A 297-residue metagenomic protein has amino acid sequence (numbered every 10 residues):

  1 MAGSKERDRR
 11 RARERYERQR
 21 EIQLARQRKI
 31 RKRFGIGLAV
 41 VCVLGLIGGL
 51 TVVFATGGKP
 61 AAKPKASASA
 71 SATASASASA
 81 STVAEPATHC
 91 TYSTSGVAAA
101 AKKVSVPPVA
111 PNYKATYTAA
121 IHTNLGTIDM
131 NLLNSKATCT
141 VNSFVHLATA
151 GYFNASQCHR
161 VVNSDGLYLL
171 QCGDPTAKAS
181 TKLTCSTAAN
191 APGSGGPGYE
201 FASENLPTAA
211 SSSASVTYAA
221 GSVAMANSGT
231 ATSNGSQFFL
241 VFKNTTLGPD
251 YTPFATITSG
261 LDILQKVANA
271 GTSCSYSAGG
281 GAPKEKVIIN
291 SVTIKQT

Functional and structural regions predicted by a protein language model:
A2-T297: Cyclophilin-like peptidyl-prolyl cis-trans isomerases
